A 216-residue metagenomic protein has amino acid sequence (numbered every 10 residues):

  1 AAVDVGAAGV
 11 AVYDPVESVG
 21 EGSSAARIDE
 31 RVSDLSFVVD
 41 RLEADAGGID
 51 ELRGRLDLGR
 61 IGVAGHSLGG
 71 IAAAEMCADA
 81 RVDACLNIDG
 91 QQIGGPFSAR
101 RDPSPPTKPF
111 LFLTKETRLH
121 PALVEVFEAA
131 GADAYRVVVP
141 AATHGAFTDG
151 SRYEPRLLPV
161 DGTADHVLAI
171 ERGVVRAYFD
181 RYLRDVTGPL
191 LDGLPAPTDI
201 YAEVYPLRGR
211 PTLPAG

Functional and structural regions predicted by a protein language model:
A1-S18, P140: Active-site machinery of serine-nucleophile hydrolases
V12-L58: Alpha/beta-hydrolase active-site loop
R31-V38, A72, E171, V175: Stable alpha-helical elements in mature extracytoplasmic
L35, I61, R136, F179: Divalent metal-coordination and catalytic microenvironments
V38-D102: Primarily recognizes the serine-hydrolase "nucleophile elbow" in alpha/beta-hydrolase and SGNH/GDSL folds
D83-H144: The feature captures the conserved acid-bearing segment of alpha/beta-hydrolase catalytic domains
A141-T143, G150-G216: Alpha/beta-hydrolase-fold serine-hydrolase catalytic core, especially in secreted/extracellular enzymes
